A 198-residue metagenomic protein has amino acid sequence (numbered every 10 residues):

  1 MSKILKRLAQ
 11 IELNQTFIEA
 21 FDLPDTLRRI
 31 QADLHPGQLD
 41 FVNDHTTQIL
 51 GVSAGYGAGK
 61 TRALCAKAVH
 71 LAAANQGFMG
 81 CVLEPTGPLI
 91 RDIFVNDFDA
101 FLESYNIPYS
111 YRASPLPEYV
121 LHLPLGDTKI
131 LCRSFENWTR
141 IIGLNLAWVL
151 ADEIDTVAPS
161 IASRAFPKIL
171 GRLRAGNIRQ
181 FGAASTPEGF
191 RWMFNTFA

Functional and structural regions predicted by a protein language model:
M1-A198: Phosphate/NTP-binding elements of NTP-utilizing enzymes
